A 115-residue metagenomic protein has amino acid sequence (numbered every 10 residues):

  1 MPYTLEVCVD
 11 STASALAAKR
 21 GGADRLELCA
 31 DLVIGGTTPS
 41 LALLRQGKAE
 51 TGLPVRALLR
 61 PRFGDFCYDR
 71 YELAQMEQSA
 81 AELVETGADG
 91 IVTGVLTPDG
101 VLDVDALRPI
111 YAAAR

Functional and structural regions predicted by a protein language model:
Y3-V9, L26-L28, V55-L59, I91-T93 (+1 more regions): Hydrophobic faces of well-ordered beta-strands that scaffold small-molecule active sites in alpha/beta enzyme cores
T12-L16, R20, L32-R56, R70-Q78 (+1 more regions): Active-site-adjacent beta->alpha loops and helix N-cap segments on the catalytic face of soluble alpha/beta enzymes
K19, V84-E85: Non-catalytic positions within long, well-ordered alpha-helices that form the structural scaffold/packing of enzyme
A23, G52, G87-D89: A structural motif
C29, E50, L58-P61, T86: Generic N-terminal helix/loop capping motif
R62-Y68: A short acidic, helix-capping loop that chelates divalent metal ions and anchors anionic groups
